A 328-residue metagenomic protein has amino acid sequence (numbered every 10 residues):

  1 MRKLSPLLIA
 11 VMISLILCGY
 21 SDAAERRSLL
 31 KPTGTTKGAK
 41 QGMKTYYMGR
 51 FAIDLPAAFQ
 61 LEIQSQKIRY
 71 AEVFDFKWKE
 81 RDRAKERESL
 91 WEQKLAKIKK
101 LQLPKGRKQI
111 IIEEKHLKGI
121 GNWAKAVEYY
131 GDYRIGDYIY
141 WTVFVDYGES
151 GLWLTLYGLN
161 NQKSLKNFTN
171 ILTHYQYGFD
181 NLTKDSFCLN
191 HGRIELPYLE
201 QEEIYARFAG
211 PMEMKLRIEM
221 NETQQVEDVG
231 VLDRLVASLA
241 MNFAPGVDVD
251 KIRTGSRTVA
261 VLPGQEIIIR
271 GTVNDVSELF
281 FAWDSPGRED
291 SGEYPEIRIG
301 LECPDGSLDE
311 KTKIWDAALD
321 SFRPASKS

Functional and structural regions predicted by a protein language model:
M1-L4: Positively charged n-region of N-terminal signal peptides that target proteins for export
I9-I16: Bacterial N-terminal signal peptides
L17-L29: Bacterial Sec-dependent signal peptides at the C-terminal "C-region" and cleavage site
R26-K44, A58-W141: Post-signal peptide N-terminal segment of secreted/secretory-pathway proteins
L55-I63, L154-G192, E296-S328: Surface-exposed amphipathic alpha-helical segments
L61-G106, W153-Y157, E202-S238, E266 (+2 more regions): A short acidic-to-branched-hydrophobic micro-motif
K97-V145, E213-S291: Signature of long, low-cysteine stretches enriched in small and polar/charged residues
W153-P263: Acidic, serine/threonine- and glycine-rich low-complexity intrinsically disordered segments that serve as flexible
